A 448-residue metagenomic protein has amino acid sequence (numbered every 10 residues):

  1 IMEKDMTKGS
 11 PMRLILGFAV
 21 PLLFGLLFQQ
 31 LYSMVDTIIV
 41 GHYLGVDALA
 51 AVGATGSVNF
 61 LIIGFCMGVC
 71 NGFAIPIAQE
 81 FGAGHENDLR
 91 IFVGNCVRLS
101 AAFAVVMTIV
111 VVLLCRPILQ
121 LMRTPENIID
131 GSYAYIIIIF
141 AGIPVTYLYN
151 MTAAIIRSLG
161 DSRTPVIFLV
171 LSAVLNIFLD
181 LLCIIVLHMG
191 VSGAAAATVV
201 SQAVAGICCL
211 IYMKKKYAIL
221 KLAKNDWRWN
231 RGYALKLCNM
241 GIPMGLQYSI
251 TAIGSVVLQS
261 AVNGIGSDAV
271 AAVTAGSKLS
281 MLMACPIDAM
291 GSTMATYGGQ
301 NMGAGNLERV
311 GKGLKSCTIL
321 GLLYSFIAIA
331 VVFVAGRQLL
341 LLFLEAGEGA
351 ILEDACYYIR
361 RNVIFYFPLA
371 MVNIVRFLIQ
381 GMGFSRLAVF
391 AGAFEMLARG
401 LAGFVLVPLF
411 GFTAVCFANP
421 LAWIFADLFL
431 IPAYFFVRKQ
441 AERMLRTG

Functional and structural regions predicted by a protein language model:
I1-A19, I77-G142, V186-I242, G298-F365 (+1 more regions): Short alpha-helical transmembrane segments in multi-pass integral membrane proteins
M6-Y43, S57-G72, P76, A101-T108 (+4 more regions): N-terminal transmembrane alpha-helices
G17-D36, I138, S172, S201-A205 (+3 more regions): Transmembrane helical elements of multi-pass membrane transporters/channels
L22, L26, I38, I75 (+15 more regions): Transmembrane alpha-helix boundary and packing residues in multipass membrane permease domains and related
L27, L31-L49, L119-E126, L182-M189 (+5 more regions): Helix-terminus/linker motif at the lipid-water interface of multi-pass membrane proteins
V40-F60, E126-G131, V191-S192, Y233-M240 (+5 more regions): Interfacial/gating helices of multi-pass transporter permease domains
L49-I109, T146-P165, A272-G336, L369-G383 (+1 more regions): Small-residue-rich hydrophobic transmembrane alpha-helices
C70, I139-R157, P165-A173, A194-C209 (+4 more regions): Short runs within selected transmembrane alpha-helices of multi-pass transporters and secretion channels
